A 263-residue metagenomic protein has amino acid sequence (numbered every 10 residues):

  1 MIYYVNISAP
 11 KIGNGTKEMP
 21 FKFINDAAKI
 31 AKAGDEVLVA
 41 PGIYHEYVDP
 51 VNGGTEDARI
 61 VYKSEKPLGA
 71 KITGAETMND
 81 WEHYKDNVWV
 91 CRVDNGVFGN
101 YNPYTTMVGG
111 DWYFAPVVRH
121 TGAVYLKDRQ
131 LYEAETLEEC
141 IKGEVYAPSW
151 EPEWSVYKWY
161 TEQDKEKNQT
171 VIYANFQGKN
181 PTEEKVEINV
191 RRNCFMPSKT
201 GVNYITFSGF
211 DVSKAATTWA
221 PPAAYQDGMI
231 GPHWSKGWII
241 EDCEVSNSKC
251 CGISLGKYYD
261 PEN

Functional and structural regions predicted by a protein language model:
I2-W234, I239, E244-S246, G252-N263: Extracellular polysaccharide-degrading/modifying enzymes targeting complex plant/algal/animal polysaccharides
